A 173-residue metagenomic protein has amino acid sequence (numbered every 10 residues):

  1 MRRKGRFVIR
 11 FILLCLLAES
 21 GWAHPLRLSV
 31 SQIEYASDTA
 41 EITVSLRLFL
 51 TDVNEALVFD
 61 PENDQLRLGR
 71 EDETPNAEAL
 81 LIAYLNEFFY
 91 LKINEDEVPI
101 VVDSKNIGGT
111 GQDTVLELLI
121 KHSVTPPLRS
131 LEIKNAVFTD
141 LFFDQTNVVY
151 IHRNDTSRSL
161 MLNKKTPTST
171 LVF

Functional and structural regions predicted by a protein language model:
G5-L14: Sec-dependent signal peptide recognition, specifically the positively charged N-region followed immediately by
L14-L16, F88: Exposed boundary/loop context
A18-S20: N-terminal signal peptide c-region/cleavage motif recognized by signal peptidases
H24-F173: N-terminal soluble domains immediately following signal/targeting peptides that reside in extracytoplasmic
